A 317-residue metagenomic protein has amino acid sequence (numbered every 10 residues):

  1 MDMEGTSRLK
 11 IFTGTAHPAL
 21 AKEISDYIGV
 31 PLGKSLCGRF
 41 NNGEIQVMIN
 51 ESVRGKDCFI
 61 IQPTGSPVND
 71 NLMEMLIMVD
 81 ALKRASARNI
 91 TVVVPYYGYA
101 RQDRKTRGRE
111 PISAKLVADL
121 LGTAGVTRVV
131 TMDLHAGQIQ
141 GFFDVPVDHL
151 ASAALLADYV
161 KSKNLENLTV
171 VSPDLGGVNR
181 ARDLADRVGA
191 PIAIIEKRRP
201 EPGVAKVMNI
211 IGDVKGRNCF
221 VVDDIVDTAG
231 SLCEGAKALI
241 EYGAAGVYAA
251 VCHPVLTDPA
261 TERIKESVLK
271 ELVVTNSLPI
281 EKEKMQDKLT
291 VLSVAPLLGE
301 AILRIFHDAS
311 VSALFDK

Functional and structural regions predicted by a protein language model:
M1-K317: PRPP-associated nucleotide enzymes
